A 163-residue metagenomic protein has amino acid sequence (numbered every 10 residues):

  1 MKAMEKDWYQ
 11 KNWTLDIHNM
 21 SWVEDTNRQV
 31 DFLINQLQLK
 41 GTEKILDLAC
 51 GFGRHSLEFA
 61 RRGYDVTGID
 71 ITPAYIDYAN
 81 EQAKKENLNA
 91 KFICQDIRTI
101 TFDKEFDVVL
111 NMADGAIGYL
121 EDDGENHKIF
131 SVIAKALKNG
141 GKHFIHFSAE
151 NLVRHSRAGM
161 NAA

Functional and structural regions predicted by a protein language model:
M1-K40: Conserved class I S-adenosyl-L-methionine
I34, L57-A60, N80, F130-A134: A structural alpha-helix within SAM-dependent methyltransferase catalytic domains
T42-G51: Conserved class I S-adenosyl-L-methionine
S56-T99: Class I SAM-dependent methyltransferase SAM/SAH-binding core
T101-V108: A short acidic, Gly/Pro-enriched loop at the edge of an enzyme's catalytic core that lines a small-molecule cofactor
L110-M112: A conserved beta-strand element that flanks and buttresses the S-adenosyl-L-methionine
E125-N139: A short glycine-rich, Lys/Arg-flanked "PGG" loop and its adjoining helix->strand segment in the class I
K142-A163: Conserved class I S-adenosyl-L-methionine
